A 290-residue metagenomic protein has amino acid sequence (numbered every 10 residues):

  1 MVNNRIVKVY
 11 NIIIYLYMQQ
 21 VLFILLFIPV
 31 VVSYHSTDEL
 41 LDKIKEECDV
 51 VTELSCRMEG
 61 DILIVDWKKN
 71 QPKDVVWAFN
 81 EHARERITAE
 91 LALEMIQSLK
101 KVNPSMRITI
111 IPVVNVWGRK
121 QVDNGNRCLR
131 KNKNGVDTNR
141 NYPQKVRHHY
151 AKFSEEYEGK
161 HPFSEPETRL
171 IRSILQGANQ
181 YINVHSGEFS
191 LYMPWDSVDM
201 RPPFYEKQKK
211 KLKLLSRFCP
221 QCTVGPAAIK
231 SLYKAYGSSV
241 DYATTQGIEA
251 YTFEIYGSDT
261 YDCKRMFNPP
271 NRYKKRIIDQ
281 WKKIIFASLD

Functional and structural regions predicted by a protein language model:
V2, V7-V9: Acidic, Ala/Val/Gly-enriched low-complexity intrinsically disordered segments
Q19-V31: Cleavable N-terminal signal peptides of Sec/SRP-targeted secreted and luminal proteins
V30-I62: Short glycine- and acidic-rich boundary segments immediately preceding or forming the N-terminal edge of structured
L63-P72: Short beta-strand-to-loop junctions in surface cap/lid or active-site-entrance loops
D74-A78, E85-P202, E254, Y261-R265: Active-site/substrate-binding loop(s) of hydrolase catalytic cores
D123, R127-C128, P220-T244: Active site of divalent-metal-dependent phosphoester/diester hydrolases
Y181, F189-P203, L232-D290: Active-site-adjacent mobile loop/cap segments within catalytic or ligand-binding domains
D196-F218: Gly/Ser/Thr-rich active-site loops/lids in small-molecule metabolic enzymes that frequently grip phosphoryl groups
